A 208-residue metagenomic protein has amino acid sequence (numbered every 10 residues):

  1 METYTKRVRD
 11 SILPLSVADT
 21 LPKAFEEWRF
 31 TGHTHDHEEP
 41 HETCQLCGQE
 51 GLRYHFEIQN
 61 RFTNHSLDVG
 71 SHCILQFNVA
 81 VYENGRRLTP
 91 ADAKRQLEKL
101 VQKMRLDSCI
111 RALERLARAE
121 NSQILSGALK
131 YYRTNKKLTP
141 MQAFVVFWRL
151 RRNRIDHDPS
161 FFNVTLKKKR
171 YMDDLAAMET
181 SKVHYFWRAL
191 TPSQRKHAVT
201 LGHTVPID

Functional and structural regions predicted by a protein language model:
M1-Y54, Q59-H65, S71-D208: Extended, alpha-helix-rich binding/interface surfaces that flank or overlap catalytic cores and mediate recognition
